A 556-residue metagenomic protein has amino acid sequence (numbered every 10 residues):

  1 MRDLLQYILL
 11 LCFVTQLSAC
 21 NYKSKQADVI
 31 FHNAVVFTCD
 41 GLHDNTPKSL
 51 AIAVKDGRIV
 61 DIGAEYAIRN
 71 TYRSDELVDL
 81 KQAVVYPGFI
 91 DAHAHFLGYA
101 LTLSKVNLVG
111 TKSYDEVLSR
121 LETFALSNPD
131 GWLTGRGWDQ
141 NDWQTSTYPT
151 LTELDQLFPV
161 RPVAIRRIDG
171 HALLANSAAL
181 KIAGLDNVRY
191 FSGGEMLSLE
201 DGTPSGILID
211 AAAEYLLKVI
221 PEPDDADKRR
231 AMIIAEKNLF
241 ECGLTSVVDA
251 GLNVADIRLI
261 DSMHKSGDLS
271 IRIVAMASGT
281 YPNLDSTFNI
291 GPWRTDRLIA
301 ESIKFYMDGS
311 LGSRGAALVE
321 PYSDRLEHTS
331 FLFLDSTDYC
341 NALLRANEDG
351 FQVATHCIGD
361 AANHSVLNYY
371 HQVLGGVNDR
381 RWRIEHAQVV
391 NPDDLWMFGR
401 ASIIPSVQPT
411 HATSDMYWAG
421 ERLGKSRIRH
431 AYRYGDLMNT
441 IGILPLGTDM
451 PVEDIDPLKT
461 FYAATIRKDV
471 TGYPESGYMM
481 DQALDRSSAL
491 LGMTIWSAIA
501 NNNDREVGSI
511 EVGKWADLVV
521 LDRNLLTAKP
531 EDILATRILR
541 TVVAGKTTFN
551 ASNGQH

Functional and structural regions predicted by a protein language model:
M1-K25: Bacterial Sec-dependent N-terminal signal peptides
N21-H32, F37-S286, F305, S310-A362 (+5 more regions): Divalent metal-binding segments
D61-I62, G135, L518-L521, N550: A generic structural signal for residues embedded in beta-strands
H95, R297-G315, S402-T413: Non-cysteine beta-strand/loop elements that form the S-adenosyl-L-methionine
M263-G267, I290-L298, G375-V377, F398-R400: Acidic (Asp/Glu)-rich catalytic clusters
N283-S286, D415-A419, A551-S552: Short, charged, surface-exposed secondary-structure boundary motifs
L344-A354, A361-W382, H386-A387, P392-W396 (+4 more regions): His/Asp/Glu-enriched, well-ordered alpha-helical/loop segment that forms or immediately abuts the divalent-metal
